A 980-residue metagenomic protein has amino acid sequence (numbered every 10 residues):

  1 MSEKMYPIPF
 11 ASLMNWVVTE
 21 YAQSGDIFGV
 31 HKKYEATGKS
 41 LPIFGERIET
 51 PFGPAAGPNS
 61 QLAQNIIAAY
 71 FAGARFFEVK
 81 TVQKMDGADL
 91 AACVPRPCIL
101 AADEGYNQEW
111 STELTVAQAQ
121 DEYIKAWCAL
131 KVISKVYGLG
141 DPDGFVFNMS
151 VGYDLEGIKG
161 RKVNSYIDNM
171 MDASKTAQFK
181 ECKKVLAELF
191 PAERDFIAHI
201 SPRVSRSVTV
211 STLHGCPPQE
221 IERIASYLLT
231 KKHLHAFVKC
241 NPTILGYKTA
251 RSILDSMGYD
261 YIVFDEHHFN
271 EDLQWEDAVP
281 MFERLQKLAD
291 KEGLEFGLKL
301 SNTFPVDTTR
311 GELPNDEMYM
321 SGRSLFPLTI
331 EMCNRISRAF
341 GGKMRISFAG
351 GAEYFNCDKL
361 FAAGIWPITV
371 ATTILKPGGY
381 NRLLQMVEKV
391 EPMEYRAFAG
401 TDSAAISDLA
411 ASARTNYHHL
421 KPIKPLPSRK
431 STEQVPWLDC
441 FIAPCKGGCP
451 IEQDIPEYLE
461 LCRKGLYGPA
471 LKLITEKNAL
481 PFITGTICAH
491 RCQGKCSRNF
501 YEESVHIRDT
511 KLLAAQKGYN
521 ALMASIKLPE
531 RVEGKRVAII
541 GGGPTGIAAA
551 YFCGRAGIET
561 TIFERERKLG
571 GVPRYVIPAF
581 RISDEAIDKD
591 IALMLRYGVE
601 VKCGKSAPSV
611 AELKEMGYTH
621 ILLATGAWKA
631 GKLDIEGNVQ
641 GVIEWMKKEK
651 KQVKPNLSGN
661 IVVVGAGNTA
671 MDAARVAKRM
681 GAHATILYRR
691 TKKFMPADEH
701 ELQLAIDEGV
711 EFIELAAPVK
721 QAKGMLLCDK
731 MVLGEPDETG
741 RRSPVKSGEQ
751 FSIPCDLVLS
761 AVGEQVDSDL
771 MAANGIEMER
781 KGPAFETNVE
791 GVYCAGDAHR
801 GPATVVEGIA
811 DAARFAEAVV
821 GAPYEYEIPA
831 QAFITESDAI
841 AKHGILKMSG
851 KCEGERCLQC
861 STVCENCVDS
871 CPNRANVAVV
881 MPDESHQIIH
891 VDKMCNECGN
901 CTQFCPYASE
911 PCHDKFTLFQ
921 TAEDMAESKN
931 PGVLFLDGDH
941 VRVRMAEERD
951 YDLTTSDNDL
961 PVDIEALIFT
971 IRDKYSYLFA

Functional and structural regions predicted by a protein language model:
M1-K231: N-terminal capping/small domains of soluble enzymes
A22-T37, P242, G246-G342, P377-Y395: Glycine/Thr-rich beta-alpha phosphate-binding loop at enzyme active sites
Q64-A68, A352-I368: Catalytic cores of alpha/beta
R75-M85, P242, K359-M386: Glycine-rich phosphate-binding active-site loops on the catalytic face of alpha/beta enzymes
E317, R323, L328, I374-L375 (+15 more regions): Ferredoxin-type iron-sulfur electron-transfer modules and their immediate structural context
R531, R536-A538, D588-I635, K720-L726 (+2 more regions): Feature captures the FAD/FMN-dependent oxidoreductase FAD-binding
I540-T561, K602-A611, T625-L633, W645-E699 (+4 more regions): Rossmann-like dinucleotide/flavin-binding elements
E559-I562, E566-V601, A674-V719: Rossmann-like dinucleotide-binding cores of NAD(P)H-dependent redox enzymes
